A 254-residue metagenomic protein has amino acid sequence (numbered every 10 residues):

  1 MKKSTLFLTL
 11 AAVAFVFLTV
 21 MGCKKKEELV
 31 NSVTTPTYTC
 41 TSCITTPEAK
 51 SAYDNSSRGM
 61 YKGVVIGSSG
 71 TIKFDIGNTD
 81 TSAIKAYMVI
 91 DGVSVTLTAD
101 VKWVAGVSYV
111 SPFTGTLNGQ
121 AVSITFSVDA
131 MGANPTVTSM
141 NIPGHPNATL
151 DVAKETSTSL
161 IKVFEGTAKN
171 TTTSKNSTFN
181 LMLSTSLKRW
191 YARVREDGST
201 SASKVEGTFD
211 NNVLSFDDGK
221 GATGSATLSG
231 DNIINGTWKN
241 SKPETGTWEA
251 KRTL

Functional and structural regions predicted by a protein language model:
M1-L10: Bacterial N-terminal signal peptides that target proteins for export
S4-T5, K24-G115: Acidic/polar, low-complexity intrinsically disordered N-terminal segments immediately downstream of a Sec signal
A11-F15: Core hydrophobic alpha-helical transmembrane segments of single-pass membrane proteins
L18-G22: C-terminal motif of bacterial Sec signal peptides marking the signal peptidase cleavage site
L29-S51, V107-Y191, D210-L254: Beta-sheet ligand-binding and adhesion/scaffold domains
V64-I66, V89-D91, K169, R195 (+2 more regions): A generic structural motif
S69-K102, T173-N211: N-terminal glycine/threonine-rich, aromatic-flanked beta-hairpin/loop signature
